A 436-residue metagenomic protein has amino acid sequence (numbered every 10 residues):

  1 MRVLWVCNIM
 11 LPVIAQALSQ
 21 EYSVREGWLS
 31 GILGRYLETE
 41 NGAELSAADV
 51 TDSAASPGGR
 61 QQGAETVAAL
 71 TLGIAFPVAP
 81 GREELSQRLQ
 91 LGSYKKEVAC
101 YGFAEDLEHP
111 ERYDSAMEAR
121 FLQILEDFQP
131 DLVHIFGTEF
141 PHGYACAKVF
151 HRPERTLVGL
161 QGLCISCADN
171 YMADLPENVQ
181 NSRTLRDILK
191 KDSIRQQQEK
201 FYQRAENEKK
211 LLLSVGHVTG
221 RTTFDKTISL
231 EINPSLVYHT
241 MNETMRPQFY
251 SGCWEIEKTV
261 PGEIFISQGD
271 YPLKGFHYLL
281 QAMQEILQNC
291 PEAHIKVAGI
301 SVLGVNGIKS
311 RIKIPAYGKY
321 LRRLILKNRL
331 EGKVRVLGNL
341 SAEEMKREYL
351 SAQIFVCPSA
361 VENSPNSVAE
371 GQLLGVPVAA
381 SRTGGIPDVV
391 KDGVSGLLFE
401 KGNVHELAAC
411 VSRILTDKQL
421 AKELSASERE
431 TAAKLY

Functional and structural regions predicted by a protein language model:
M1-Q87, G92-A99: N-terminal subdomain of nucleotide-sugar transferases
L4, E255-K274, L280-L287, I295-A298: Conserved donor-binding/catalytic core segment of Leloir-type glycosyltransferases
L125, R347-A352: Short alpha-helical donor nucleotide-sugar binding micro-motif in glycosyltransferases
K309-N339, E343: Nucleotide-activated donor-binding/catalytic signature segment of Leloir-type glycosyltransferases, i.e., the conserved
A360: Aromatic "clamp/platform" in nucleotide-sugar-dependent glycosyltransferases that forms part of the donor/acceptor
P377-A380: Short hydrophobic beta-strand element within catalytic cores of glycosyltransferases and related nucleotide-activated
D392-G393, L397-V404, R413-Q419: Conserved acidic donor-binding segment of nucleotide-sugar-dependent glycosyltransferases
Q419-Y436: A charged, aromatic-enriched C-terminal amphipathic alpha-helix characteristic of glycosyltransferases across folds
